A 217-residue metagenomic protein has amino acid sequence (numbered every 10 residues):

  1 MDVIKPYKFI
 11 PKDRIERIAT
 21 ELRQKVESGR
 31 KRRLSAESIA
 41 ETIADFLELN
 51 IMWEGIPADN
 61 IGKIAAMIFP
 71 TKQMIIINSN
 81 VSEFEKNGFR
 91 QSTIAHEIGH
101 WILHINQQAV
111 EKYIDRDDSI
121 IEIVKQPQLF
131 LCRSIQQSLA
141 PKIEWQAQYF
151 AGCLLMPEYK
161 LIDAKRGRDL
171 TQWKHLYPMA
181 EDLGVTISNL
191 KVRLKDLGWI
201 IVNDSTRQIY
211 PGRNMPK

Functional and structural regions predicted by a protein language model:
M1-K217: Active-site hotspot residues in diverse enzymes, especially metal/ion-binding acidic/histidine motifs
